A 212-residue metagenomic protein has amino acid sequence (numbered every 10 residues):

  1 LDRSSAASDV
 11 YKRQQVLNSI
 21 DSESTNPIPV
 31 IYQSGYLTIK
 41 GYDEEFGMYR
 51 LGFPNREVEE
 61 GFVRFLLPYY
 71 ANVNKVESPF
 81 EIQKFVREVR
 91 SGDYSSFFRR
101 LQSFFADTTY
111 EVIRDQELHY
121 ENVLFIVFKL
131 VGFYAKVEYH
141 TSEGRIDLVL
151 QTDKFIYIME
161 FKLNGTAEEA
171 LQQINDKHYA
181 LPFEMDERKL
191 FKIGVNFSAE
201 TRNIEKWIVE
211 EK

Functional and structural regions predicted by a protein language model:
L1-A7, Y11: Single conserved hydrophobic/aromatic residue that forms the stacking wall/gate of nucleotide- or nucleobase-binding
S34-Y42: A short, conserved structural fragment
G52-Q83: Short, amphipathic alpha-helical interaction segments positioned at domain boundaries
S103-K136: Acidic-basic catalytic patches of nuclease active cores, encompassing PD-(D/E)XK and other metal-cofactor nuclease
L124, L148-L163, K177: Conserved catalytic cores of phosphodiester-cleaving nucleases, focusing on short active-site segments
V127-D153: Active-site metal-binding core of divalent-cation-utilizing nuclease and nuclease-like domains
L163-A180: Mg2+/Mn2+-dependent nuclease catalytic core
P182, D186-K212: Domain-level recognition of nuclease-like catalytic cores that cleave nucleotide substrates
